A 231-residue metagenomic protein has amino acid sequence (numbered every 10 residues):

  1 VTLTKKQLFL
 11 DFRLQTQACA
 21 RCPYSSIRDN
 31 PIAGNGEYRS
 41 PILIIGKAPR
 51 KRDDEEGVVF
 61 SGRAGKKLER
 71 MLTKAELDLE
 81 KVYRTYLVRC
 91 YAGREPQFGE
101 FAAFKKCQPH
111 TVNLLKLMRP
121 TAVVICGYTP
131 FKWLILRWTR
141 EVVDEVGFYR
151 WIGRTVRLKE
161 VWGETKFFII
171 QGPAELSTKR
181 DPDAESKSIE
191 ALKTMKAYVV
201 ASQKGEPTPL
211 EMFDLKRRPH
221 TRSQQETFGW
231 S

Functional and structural regions predicted by a protein language model:
T2-R217, F228-S231: A polyanion-binding, active-site-adjacent surface
Q225: Cationic, low-complexity basic patches in intrinsically disordered or flexible, solvent-exposed regions
